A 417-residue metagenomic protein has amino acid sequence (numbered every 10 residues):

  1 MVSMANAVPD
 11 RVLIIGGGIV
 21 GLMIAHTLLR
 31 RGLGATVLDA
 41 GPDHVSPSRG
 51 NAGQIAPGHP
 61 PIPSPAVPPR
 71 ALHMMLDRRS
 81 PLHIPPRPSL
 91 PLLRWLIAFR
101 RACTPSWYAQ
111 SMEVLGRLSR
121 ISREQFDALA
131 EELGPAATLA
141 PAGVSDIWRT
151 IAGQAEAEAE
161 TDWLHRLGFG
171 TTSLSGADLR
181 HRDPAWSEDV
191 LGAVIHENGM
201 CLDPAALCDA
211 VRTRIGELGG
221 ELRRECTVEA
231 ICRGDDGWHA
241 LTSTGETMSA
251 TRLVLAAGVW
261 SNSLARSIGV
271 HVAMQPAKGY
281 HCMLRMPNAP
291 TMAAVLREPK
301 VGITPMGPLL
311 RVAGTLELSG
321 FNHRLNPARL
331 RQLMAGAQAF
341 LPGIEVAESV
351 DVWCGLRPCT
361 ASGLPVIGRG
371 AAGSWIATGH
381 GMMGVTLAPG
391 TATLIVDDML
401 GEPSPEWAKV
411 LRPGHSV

Functional and structural regions predicted by a protein language model:
V8-D10, S243-R252: Core beta-strand elements of the Rossmann-like FAD/NAD(P) dinucleotide-binding domain in flavoenzyme oxidoreductases
D10-V37: N-terminal Rossmann-like FAD-binding beta1-loop-alpha1 element of flavoenzymes
R30-G50: Glycine-rich FAD pyrophosphate-binding loop
A40, N51-I55, H59, P63-A102 (+2 more regions): Active-site substrate-recognition segment that forms the wall of the catalytic cavity or substrate channel
R94-T213: Rossmann-like flavin
L174-R182, M200, R224-W238: A conserved short coil-to-beta-strand element within the FAD-binding core of flavoproteins
E298, L341-V417: C-terminal catalytic lobe of FAD-dependent flavoproteins
